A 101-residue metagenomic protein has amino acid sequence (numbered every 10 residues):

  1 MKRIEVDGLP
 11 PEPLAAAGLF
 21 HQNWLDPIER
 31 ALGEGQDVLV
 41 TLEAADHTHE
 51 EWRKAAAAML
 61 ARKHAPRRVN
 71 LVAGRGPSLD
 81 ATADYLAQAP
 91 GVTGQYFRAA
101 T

Functional and structural regions predicted by a protein language model:
M1-Q22: STAS-typified acidic loop motif
L9-A16, E43-H49, G76-P77: Short acidic, S/G/P-rich loop/turn micro-motifs used as interaction or catalytic elements
A17-E34: A short, well-ordered alpha-helical element
N23, W52-A57: Active-site Tyr-X1-5-Lys
D26, A55, V72-T101: C-terminal helical subdomain
A31-H47: Short, glycine-/small-residue-enriched flexible loop/hinge segments at domain edges that mediate gating
D37-T41, A61-A73, G91-R98: Conserved Rossmann-fold SDR core element
T48, A56-A65: Catalytic Tyr-X3-Lys helix of short-chain dehydrogenase/reductase
